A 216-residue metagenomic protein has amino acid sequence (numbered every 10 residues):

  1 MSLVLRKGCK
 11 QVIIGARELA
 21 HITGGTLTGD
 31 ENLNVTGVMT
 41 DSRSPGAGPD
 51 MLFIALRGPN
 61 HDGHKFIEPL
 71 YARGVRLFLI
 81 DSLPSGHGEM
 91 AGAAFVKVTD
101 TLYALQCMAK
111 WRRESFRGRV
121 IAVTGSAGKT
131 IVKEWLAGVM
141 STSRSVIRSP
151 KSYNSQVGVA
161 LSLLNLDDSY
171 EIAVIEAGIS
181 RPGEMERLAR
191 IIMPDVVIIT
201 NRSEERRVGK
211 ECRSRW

Functional and structural regions predicted by a protein language model:
S2-T124, I131-T142, V157, L164: Short, basic phosphate-binding NTP loop
G58, L83, G178, R202 (+1 more regions): Flexible loop residues that form catalytic and substrate-binding hotspots at small-molecule/glycan-binding clefts
A104-R207: Phosphate-binding loop of NTP-binding sites
E204-W216: Single conserved hydrophobic/aromatic residue that forms the stacking wall/gate of nucleotide- or nucleobase-binding
